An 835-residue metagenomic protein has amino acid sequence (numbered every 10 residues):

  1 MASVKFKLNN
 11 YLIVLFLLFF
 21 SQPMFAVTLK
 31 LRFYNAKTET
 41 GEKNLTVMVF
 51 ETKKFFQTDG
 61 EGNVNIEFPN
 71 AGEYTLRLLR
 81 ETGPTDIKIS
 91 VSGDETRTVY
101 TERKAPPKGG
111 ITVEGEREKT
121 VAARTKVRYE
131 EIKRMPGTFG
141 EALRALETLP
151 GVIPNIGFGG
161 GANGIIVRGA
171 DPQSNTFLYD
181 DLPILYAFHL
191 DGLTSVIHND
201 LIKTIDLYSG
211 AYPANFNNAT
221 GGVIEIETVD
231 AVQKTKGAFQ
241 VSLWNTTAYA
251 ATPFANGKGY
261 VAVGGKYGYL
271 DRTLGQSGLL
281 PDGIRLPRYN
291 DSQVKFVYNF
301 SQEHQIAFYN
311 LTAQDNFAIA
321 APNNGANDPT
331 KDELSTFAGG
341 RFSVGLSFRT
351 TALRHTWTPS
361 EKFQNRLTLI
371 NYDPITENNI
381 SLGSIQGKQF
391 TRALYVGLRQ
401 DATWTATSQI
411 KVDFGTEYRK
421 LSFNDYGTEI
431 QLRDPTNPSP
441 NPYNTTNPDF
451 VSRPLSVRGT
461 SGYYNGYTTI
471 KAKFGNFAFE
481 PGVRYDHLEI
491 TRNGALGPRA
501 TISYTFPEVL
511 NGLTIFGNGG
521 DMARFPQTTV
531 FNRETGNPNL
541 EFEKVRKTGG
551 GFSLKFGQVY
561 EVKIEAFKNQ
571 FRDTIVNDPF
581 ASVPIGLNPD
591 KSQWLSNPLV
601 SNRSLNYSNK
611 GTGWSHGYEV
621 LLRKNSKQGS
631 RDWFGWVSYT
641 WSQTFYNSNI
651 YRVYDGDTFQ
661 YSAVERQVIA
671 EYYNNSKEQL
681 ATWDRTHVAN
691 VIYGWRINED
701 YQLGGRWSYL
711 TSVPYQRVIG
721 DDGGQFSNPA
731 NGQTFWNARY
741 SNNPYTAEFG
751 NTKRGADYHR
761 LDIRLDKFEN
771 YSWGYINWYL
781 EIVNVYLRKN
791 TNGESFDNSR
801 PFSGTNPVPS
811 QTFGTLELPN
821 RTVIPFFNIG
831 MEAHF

Functional and structural regions predicted by a protein language model:
T52-N63: Short, acidic Ser/Thr/Gly-rich low-complexity loop/linker segments typical of extracellular and cell-surface proteins
G93-E95, R117-Y212, V223, V229: Periplasmic N-terminal accessory/gating domains of Gram-negative outer-membrane beta-barrel systems
L193-S195, K203-P213, G222-T252, V263-G265 (+1 more regions): Short strand-turn segments of transmembrane beta-barrel domains in outer membranes, especially the first one or two
W244-Y267, P281-A320, F342-L367, A406-I410: Transmembrane beta-barrel wall of Gram-negative outer-membrane proteins
L311, A393, T403-K411, E417 (+4 more regions): Structural signature of Gram-negative outer-membrane beta-barrels, strongest in the C-terminal barrel of TonB-dependent
N323, I375, G427-T436, Y504-G549 (+3 more regions): Surface-exposed extracellular loop regions of Gram-negative outer-membrane beta-barrel proteins, predominantly
K473-A478, N602-R717: Gram-negative outer-membrane beta-barrel transporters
S708-S741, G755-R760, K767-F835: C-terminal beta-signal and adjacent terminal beta-strands/loops of Gram-negative outer-membrane beta-barrel proteins
